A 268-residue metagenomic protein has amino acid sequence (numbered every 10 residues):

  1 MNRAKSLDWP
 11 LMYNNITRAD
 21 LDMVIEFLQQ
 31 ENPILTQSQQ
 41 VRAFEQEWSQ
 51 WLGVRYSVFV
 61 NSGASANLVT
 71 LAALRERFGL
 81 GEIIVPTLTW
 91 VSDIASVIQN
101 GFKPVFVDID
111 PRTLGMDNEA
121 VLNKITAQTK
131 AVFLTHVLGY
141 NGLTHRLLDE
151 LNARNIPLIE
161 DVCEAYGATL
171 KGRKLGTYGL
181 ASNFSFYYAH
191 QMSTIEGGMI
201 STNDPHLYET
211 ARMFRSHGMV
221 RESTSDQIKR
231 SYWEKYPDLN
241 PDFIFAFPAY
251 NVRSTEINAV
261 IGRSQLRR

Functional and structural regions predicted by a protein language model:
M1-I34, A246: N-terminal "arm"/small-domain region of PLP-dependent enzymes with the aminotransferase-like
R18, D22, E26, R42-G53 (+5 more regions): Replace "anionic and nucleotidyl ligands
A19-M23, Q39, A43, A165 (+3 more regions): Generic alpha-helical secondary structure signal
I34-L35, Q39-E82, S96-I98, F106-D108 (+1 more regions): Phosphate-binding glycine-rich loop
A73-A153, P157-V162, T169: PLP-dependent aminotransferase-like
T126, K174-T177: Active-site nucleotide-sugar/metal-binding loop of Leloir-type enzymes
A165-K171, Y178-R268: Active-site region of PLP-dependent enzymes
